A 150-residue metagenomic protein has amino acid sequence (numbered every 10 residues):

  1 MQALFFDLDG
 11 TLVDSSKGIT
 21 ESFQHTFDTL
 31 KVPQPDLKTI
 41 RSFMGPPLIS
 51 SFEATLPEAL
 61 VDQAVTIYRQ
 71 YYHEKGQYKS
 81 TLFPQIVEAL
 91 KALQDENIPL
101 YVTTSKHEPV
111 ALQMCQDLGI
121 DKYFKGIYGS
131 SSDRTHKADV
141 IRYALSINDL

Functional and structural regions predicted by a protein language model:
M1-Q2, D95: Short, Lys/Arg-enriched, disordered terminal segments
Q2-V87: N-terminal helical cap/lid subdomain that shapes the substrate entry/recognition surface in HAD-like hydrolases
S16, L37, S80-F83, E108 (+3 more regions): A short, glycine- and basic residue-enriched loop/turn that sits immediately adjacent to a domain's principal
Q24, D28, E53, R69 (+5 more regions): Class I S-adenosyl-L-methionine
D28-Q34, A59, D95-N97, G119-Y123 (+1 more regions): Short helix-capping segments at alpha-helix termini
E74-V102, E108-L112, A138: Short, acidic loop-to-helix structural element flanking the phosphoryl-transfer center in phosphate-processing enzymes
P109-L150: Substrate-recognition "cap/lid" segment bordering the active-site pocket of phosphatases
